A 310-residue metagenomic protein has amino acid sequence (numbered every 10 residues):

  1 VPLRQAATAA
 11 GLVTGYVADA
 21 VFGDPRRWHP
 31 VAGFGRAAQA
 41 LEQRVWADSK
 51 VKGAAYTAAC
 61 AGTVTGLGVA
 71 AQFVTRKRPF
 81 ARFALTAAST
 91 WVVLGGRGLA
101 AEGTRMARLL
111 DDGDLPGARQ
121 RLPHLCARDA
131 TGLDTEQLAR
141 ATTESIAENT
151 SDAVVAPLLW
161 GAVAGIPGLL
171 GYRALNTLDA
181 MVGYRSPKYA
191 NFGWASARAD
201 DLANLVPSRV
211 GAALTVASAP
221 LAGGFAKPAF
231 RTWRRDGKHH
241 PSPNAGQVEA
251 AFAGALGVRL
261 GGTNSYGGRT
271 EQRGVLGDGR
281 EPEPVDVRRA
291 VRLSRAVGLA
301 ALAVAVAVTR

Functional and structural regions predicted by a protein language model:
V1-R310: Short amphipathic, positively biased membrane-proximal segments that drive organelle/inner-membrane targeting
